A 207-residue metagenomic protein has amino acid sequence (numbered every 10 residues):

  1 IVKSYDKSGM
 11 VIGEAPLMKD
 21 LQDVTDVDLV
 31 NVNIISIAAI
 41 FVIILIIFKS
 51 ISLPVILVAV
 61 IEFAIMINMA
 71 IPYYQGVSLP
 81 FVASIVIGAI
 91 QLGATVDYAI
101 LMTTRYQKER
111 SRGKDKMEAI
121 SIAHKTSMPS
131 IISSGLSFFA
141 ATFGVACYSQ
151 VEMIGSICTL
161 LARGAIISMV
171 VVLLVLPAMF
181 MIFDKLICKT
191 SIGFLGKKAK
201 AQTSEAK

Functional and structural regions predicted by a protein language model:
I1-L45, I61-E62, A70, Y74: Structured non-transmembrane domains adjacent to transmembrane bundles in polytopic membrane proteins
N33-I35, P54-A59, V86-I87, I157-A162: Hydrophobic alpha-helical transmembrane segments
F41-L45, I67-S78, M128-S191, L195: Hydrophobic, glycine/alanine-rich multi-pass transmembrane helices and their short helix-loop junctions in large
L53-T103, V171, T190: Hydrophobic transmembrane alpha-helices and their membrane-interface caps in long multi-pass transport proteins
I87-A94, A123-S127, L161-A165: Transmembrane helix-bundle signature of multi-pass membrane transporters/permeases
L101-G113: Helix-loop junctions at the membrane interface of multi-pass solute transporters
R110-S133: Helix-loop junctions and hydrophobic alpha-helical segments within the transmembrane domains of large membrane
T126, G196-K207: Long, low-complexity, intrinsically disordered cytosolic termini of multi-pass membrane proteins
